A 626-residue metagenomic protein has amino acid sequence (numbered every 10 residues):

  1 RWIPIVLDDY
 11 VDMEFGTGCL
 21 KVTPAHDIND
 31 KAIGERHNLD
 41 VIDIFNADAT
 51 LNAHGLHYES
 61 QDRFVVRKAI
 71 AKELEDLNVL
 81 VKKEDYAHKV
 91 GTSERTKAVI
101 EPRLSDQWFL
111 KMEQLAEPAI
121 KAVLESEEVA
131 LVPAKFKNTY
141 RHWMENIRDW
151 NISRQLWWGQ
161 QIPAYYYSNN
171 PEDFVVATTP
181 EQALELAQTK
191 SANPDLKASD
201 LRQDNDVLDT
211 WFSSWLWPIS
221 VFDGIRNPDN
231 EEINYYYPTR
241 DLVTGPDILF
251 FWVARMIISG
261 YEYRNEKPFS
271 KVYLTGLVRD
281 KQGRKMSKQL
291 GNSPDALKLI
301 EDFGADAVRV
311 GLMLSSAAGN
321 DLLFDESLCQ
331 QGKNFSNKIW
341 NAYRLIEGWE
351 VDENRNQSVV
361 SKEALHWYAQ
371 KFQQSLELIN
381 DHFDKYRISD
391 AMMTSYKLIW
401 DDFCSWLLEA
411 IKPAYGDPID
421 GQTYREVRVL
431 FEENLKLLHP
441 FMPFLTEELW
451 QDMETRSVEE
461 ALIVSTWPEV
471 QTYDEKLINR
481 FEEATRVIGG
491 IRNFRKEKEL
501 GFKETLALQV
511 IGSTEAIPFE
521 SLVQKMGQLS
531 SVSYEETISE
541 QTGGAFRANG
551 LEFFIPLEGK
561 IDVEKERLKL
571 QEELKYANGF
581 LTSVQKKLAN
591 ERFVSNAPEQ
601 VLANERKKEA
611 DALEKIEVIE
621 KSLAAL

Functional and structural regions predicted by a protein language model:
R1-F45, A119-S153, W157, Q188-L196 (+5 more regions): NTP-handling and nucleic-acid-processing catalytic cores
R1-N169, D200, I248, R284 (+6 more regions): Residue patterns forming the tRNA-binding/recognition surfaces of aminoacyl-tRNA synthetases and related DALR
I5, H37-A49, L156-G159, Y166-N169 (+1 more regions): Alpha-helical recognition segments enriched in aromatics with Gly/Pro capping that present substrate-recognition
I28-N38, A71-L74, I248-N265, I488-R495: Metal-dependent nuclease catalytic cores in nucleic-acid-processing enzymes, especially RNase H-like/related
M144, S336, F372, L376 (+5 more regions): Short amphipathic alpha-helical coiled-coil/interface segments
Y166-S168, V175-V176, L201, D280 (+3 more regions): Acidic, turn-prone loop/beta-hairpin segments
N334-E347, L365-S375, M393-P413, R547-A548 (+2 more regions): Core structural elements
M453-L626: C-terminal low-complexity, glycine/proline- and small-hydrophobic-enriched intrinsically disordered tails that act as
